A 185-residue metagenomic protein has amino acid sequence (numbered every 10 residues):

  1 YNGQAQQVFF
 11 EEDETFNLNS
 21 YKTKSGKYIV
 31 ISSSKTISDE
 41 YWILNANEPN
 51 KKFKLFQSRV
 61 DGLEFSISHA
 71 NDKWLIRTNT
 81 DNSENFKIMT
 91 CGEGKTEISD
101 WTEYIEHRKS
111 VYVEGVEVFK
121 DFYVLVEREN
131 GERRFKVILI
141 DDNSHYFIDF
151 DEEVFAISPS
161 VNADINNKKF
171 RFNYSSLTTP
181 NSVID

Functional and structural regions predicted by a protein language model:
Y1-D185: Peripheral, non-catalytic segments that deliver or gate enzyme domains
